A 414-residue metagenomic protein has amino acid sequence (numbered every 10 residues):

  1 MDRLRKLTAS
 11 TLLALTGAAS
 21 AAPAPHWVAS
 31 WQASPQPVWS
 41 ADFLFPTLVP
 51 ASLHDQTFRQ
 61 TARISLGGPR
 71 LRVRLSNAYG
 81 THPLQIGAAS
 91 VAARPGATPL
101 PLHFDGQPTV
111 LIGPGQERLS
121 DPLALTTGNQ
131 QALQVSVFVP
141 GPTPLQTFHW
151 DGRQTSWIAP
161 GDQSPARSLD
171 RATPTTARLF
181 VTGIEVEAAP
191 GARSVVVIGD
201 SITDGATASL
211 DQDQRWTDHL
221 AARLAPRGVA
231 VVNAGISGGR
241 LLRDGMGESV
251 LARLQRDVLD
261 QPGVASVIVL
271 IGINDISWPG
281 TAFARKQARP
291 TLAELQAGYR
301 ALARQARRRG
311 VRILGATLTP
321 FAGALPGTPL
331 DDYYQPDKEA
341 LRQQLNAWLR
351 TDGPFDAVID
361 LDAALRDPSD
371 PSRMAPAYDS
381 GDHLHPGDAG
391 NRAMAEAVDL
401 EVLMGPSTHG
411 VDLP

Functional and structural regions predicted by a protein language model:
M1-T8: Bacterial N-terminal signal peptides that target proteins for export
R3, A21-I198, A208-D211, G405-P414: N-terminal secretory targeting modules
T16-S20: N-terminal signal peptide c-region/cleavage motif recognized by signal peptidases
W31, S52-Q60, P83, A92 (+7 more regions): Conserved SGNH/GDSL esterase-like catalytic core that processes O-acyl groups on lipids and polysaccharides
V196, V232, L314, A357-I359: Hydrophobic/aromatic beta-strand patches that form the interior of the parallel beta-sheet core in alpha/beta enzyme
L251, S277, T319-P414: Catalytic His-Asp segment of secreted/periplasmic serine-dependent ester chemistry enzymes
V267-L270, I313-T317: Short beta-strand segments at enzyme active-site cores
